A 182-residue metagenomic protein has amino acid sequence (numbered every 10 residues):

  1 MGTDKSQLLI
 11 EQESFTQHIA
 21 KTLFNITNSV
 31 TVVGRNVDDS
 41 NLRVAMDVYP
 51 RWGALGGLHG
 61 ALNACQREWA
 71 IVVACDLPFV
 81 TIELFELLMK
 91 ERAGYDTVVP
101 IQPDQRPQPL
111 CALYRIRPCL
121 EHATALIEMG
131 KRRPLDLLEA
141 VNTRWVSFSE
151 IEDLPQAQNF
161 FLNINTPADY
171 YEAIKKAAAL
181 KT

Functional and structural regions predicted by a protein language model:
M1-K131, D136-F160, Y171-K181: Nucleotide and nucleotide-moiety/phosphate-recognizing core
N165: Active-site rim beta-loop-alpha module in soluble metabolic enzymes
A168: Adenine-nucleotide cofactor-binding loop residues
